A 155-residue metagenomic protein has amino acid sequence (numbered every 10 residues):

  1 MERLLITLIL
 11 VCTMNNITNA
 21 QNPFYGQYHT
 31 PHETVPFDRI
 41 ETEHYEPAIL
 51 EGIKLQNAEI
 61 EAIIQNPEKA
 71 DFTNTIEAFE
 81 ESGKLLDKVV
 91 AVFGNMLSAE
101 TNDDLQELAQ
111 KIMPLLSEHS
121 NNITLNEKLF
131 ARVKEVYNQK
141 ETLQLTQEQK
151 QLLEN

Functional and structural regions predicted by a protein language model:
M1-Q21: Bacterial Sec-dependent N-terminal signal peptides
Q21-N155: N-terminal helix-rich structural modules
